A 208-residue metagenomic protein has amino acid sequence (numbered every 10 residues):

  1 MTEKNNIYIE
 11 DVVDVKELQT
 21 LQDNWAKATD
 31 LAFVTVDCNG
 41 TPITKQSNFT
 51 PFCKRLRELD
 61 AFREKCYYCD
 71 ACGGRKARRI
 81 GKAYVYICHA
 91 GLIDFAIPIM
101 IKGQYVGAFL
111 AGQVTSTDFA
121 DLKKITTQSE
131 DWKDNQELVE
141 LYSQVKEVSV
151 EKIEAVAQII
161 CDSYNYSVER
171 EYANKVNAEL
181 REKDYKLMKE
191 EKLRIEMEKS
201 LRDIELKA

Functional and structural regions predicted by a protein language model:
M1-K27, G107-E198: Juxtadomain coupling helices with adjacent low-complexity linkers
T2-G91: Structured interaction and signal-relay segments at domain junctions
D37-T44, N48, L59, V85 (+3 more regions): A sequence-level detector of short, solvent-exposed, charge-rich linear segments
I43-P51, E58-D60, K65-Y68, K102 (+3 more regions): Short alpha-helical interface elements
C69-Q128, A155, I159: Sensory/regulatory domains in signal-transduction proteins
R194-A208: Short, intrinsically disordered, charge-balanced linker/junction segments flanking boundaries in proteins
